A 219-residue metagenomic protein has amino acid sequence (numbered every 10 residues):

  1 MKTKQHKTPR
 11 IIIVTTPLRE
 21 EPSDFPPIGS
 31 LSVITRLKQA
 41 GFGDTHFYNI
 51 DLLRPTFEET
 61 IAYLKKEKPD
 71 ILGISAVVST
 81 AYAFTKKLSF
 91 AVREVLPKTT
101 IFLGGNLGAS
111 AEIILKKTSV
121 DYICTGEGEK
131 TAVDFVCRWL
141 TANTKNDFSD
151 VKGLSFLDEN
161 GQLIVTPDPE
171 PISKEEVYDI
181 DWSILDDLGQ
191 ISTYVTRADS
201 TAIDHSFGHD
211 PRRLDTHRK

Functional and structural regions predicted by a protein language model:
M1-H6: Short boundary motifs at domain starts and secondary-structure transition points
P9-E21, L72: Nucleotide-activated donor-dependent transferases that construct or modify glycoconjugates
V14-P17, Y48, S75, G104 (+1 more regions): Short hydrophobic segments within beta-strands
R19-S30: Glycine- and acidic-residue-enriched helix-capping/strand-helix junction motifs
V33: N-terminal cofactor/phosphate-binding cores enriched in small/glycine residues, especially glycine-rich loops such as
R36, D44-K174: Glycine-rich beta-alpha loop elements in corrinoid/cobalamin-binding modules across cobalamin-dependent enzymes
I180-K219: Radical SAM [4Fe-4S] cluster-binding motif and immediate context
